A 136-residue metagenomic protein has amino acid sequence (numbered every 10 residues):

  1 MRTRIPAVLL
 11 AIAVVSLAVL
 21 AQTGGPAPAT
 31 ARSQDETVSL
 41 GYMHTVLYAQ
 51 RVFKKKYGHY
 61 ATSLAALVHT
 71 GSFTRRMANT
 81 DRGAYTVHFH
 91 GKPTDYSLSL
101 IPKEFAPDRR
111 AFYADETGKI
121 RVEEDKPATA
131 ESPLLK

Functional and structural regions predicted by a protein language model:
M1-L9: Bacterial N-terminal signal peptides that target proteins for export
V8-A18: Bacterial N-terminal signal peptides
A21-Q22: Boundary of Sec targeting at the N-terminus
G25-Q34, G41, T45-R109, A114-T117 (+2 more regions): Extracellular/periplasmic head regions of type IV pilus-like filament subunits
E131-P133: Short, Lys/Arg- and Gly-enriched loop/turn segments at beta-strand edges
